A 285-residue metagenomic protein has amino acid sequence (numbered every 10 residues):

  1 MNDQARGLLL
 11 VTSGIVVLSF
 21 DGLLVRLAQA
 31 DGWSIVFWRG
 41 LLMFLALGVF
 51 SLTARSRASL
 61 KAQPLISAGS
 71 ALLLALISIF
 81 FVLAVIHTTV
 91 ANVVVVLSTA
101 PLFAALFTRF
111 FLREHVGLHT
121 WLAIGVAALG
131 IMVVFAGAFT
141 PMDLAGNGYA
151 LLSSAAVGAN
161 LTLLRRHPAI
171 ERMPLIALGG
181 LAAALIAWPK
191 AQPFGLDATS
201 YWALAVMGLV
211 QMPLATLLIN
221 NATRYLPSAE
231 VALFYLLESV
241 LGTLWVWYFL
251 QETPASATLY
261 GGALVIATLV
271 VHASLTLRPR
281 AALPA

Functional and structural regions predicted by a protein language model:
M1, G40, A136, L236-A285: C-terminal-most transmembrane helix of multi-pass membrane proteins
M1-F37, L41, L72, F80 (+3 more regions): Glycine-/small-residue-enriched transmembrane alpha-helix faces in small-molecule transporters and effluxers
G7, A30-L76, F103-A104, A156-N160 (+3 more regions): Transmembrane alpha-helices of multi-pass small-molecule transport proteins
V17, A54-N92, L97, A105 (+2 more regions): Specific transmembrane alpha-helical segments of multi-pass solute transporters/efflux pumps, especially DMT/EamA
L23-L24, M43, L47, A104-L106 (+3 more regions): Transmembrane alpha-helical segments that form core, pore/gating elements of small-molecule transporters/exporters
L47, S51, L72-L74, V116-A136 (+4 more regions): Hydrophobic transmembrane alpha-helices of multi-pass small-molecule transport proteins
S51-R55, L83, A100-L122, V134 (+1 more regions): C-terminal transmembrane-helix exit sites in multi-pass transporters
V93-T99, L164-A182, M212-Y248: Helix-helix packing/entry segments at the starts of transmembrane helices
